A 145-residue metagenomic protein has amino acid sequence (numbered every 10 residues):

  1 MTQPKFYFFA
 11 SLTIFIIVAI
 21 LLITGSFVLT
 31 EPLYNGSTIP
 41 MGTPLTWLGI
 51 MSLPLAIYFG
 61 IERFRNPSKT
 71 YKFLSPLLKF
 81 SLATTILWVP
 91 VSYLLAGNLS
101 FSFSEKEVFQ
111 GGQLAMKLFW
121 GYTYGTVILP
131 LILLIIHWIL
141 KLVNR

Functional and structural regions predicted by a protein language model:
M1-P4, N35, R63-L77, V143-R145: Membrane-interface helix-boundary motifs at transmembrane edges
M1-S52: Transmembrane alpha-helical insertion/packing segments
F6-F15, S100-R145: Alpha-helical membrane-associated segments of multi-pass integral membrane proteins
S11-A19, S75-L95: Hydrophobic alpha-helical membrane-insertion segments
I17-L21, M51-F59, T84, W88 (+1 more regions): Alpha-helical transmembrane segments
F27-T46, V89-T123: Interfacial non-cytosolic loop connecting adjacent transmembrane helices
V28-E31, R65-K69, L95-N98, L140-N144: Juxtamembrane transmembrane-helix termini
T43-T70: Canonical alpha-helical transmembrane segments
